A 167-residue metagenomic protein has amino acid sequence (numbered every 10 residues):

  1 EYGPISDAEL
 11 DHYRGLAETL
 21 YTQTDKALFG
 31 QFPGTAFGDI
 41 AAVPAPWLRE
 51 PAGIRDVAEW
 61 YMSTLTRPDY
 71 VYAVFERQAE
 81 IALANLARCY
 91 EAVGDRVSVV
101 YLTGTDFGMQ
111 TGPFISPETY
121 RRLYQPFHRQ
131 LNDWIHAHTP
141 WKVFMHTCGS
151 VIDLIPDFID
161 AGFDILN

Functional and structural regions predicted by a protein language model:
Y2-N167: Active-site loop segments of alpha/beta catalytic cores
